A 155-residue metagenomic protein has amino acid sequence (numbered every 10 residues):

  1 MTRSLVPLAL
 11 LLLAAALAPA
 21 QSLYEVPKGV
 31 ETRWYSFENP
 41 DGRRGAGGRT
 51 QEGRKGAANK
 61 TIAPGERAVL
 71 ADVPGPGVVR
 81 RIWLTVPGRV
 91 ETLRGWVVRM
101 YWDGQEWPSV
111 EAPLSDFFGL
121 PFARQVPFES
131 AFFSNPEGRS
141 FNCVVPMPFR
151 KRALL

Functional and structural regions predicted by a protein language model:
M1-A9: Bacterial N-terminal signal peptides that target proteins for export
L10-P19: Hydrophobic h-region of N-terminal signal peptides that target proteins for export in Gram-negative bacteria
Q21-L154: Beta-strand-centric surfaces of beta-sandwich/beta-rich domains
